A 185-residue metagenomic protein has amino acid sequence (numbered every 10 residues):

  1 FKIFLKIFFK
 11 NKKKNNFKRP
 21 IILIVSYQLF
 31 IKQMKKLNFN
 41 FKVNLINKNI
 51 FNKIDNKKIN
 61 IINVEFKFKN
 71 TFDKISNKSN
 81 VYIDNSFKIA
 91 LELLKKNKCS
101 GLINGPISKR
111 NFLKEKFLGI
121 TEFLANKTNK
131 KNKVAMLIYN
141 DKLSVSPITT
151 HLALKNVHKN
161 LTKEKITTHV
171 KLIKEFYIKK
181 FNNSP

Functional and structural regions predicted by a protein language model:
F1-P185: Anion-binding alpha/beta catalytic cores of soluble intermediary-metabolism enzymes, centered on
